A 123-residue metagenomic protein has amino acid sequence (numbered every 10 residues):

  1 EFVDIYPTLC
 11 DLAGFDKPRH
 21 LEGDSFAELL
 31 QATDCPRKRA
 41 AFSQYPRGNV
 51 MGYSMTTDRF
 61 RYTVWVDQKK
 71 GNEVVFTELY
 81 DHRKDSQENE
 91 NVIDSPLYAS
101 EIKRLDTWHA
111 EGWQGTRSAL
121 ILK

Functional and structural regions predicted by a protein language model:
V3-Y6, D11-H82, S100, E111-K123: C-terminal cap/loop subdomain of S1 sulfatases and analogous C-terminal strand-loop tails that border
E90-N91: Cytochrome P450 core scaffold surrounding the K-helix E-X-X-R motif and the conserved "meander" helix-loop region
D94: Phosphate-coordinating loops and pocket residues in cytosolic domains that bind phosphorylated ligands
E101-L105: Short amphipathic alpha-helical coupling segments at ligand-binding clamshell hinges and other catalytic/signaling
